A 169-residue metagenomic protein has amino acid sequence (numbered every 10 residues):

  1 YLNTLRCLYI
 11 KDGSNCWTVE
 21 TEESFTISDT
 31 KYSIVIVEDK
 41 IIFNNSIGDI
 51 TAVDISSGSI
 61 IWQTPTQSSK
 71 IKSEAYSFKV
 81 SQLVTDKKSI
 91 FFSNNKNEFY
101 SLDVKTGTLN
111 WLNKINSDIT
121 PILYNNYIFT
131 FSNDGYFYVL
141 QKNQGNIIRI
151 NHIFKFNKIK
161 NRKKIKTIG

Functional and structural regions predicted by a protein language model:
I10-G13, I55-G58, D103-T106, Q141-Q144: Short loop/turn segments that connect beta-strands within beta-propeller blades
S14-E38, S59-K87, T108-N125, R149-G169: Extracytoplasmic beta-rich repeat domains
F43-N44, S93, F131: Residue-level marker for isolated small/hydroxyl-bearing positions within beta-strands of beta-sheet-rich domains
I128-Y138: Acidic (E/D-rich), amphipathic helical modules within compact regulatory domains
